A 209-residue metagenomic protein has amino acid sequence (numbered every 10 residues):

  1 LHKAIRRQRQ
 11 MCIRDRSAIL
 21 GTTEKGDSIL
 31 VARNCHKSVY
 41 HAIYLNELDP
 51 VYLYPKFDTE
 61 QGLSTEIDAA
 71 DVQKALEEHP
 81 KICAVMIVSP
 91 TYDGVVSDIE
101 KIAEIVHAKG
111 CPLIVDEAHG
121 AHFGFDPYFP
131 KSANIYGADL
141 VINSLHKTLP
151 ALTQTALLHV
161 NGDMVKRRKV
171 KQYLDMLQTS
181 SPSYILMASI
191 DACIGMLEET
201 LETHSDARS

Functional and structural regions predicted by a protein language model:
H2-I13: Single conserved hydrophobic/aromatic residue that forms the stacking wall/gate of nucleotide- or nucleobase-binding
R14-S209: Conserved PLP-enzyme active-site core in the AAT-like
